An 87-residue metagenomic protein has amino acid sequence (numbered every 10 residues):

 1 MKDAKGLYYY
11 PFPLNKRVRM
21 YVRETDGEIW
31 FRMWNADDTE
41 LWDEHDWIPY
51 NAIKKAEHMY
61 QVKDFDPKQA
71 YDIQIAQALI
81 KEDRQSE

Functional and structural regions predicted by a protein language model:
M1, L7, K54-H58: A generic structural signal for ordered alpha-helices
K2-Y9, N35, Q74-I75: Charged, low-complexity intrinsically disordered segments and flexible loops
G6-I29: Amphipathic, interaction-prone secondary-structure segments
A36-E87: Mixed-charge, Lys/Arg-enriched low-complexity segments
